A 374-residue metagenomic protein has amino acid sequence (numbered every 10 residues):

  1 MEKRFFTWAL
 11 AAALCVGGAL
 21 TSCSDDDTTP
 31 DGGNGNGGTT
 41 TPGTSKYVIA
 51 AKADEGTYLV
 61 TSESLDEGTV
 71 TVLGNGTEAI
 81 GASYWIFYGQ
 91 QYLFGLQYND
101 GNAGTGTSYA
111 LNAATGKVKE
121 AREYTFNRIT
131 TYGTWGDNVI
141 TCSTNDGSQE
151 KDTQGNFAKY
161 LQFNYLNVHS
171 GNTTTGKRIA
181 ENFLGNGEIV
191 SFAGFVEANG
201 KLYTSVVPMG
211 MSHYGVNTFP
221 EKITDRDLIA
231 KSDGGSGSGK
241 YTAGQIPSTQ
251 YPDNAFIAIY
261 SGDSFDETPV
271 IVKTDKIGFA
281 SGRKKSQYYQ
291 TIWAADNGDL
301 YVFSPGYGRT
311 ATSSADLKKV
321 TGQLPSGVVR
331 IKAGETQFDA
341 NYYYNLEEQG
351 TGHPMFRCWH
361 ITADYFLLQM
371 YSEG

Functional and structural regions predicted by a protein language model:
M1-Y47: Bacterial Sec-dependent N-terminal signal peptides
T44-Y47, Q90-Q91, D137, N199-G200 (+2 more regions): Short coil/turn segments that connect the beta-strands within blades of beta-propeller domains
A53-T57, Y98-A103, N145-F157, M209-H213 (+2 more regions): Short glycine/acidic-enriched loop and turn motifs that connect beta-strands
L59-A180: Post-signal peptide N-terminal segment of secreted/secretory-pathway proteins
E78-G89, E123-D137, G185-F195, F279-I292 (+1 more regions): Repeated scaffold domains used in trafficking and secretory/extracellular systems, primarily beta-propellers
S108-A110, F157-G171, T218-D266, D316-E335: Beta-propeller blade signature
K177-E188, S264-Q287, G334-M355: Surface-exposed loop and turn segments in beta-propeller and other repeat-based domains that flank or scaffold
P354-G374: Loop/turn-rich, solvent-exposed surfaces of beta-rich toroidal or solenoidal domains
